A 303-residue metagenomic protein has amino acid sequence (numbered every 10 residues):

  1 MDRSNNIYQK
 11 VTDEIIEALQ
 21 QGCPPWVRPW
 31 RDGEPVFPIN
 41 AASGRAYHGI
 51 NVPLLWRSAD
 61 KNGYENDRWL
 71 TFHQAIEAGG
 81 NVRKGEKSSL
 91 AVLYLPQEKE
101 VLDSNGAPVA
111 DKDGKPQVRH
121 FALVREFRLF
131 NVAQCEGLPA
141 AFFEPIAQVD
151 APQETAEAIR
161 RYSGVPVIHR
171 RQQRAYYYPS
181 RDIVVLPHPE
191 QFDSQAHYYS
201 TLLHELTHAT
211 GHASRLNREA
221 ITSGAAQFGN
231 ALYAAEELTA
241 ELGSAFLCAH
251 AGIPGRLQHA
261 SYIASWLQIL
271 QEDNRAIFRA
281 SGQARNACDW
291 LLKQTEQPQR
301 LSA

Functional and structural regions predicted by a protein language model:
M1-A303: N-terminal accessory/interface modules of nucleic-acid-binding and processing proteins
